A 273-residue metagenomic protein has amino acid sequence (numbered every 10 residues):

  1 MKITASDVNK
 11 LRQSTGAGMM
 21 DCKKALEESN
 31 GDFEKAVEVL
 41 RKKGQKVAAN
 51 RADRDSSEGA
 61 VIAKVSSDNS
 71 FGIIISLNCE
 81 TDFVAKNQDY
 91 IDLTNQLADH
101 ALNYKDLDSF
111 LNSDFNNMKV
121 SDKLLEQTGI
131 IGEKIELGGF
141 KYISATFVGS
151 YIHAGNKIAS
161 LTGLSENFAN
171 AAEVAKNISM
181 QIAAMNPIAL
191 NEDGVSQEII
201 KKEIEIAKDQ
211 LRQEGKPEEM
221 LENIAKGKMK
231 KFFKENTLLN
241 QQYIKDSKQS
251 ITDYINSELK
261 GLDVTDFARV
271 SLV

Functional and structural regions predicted by a protein language model:
K2-V273: N-terminal assembly/interaction segments in proteins that build large macromolecular machines
